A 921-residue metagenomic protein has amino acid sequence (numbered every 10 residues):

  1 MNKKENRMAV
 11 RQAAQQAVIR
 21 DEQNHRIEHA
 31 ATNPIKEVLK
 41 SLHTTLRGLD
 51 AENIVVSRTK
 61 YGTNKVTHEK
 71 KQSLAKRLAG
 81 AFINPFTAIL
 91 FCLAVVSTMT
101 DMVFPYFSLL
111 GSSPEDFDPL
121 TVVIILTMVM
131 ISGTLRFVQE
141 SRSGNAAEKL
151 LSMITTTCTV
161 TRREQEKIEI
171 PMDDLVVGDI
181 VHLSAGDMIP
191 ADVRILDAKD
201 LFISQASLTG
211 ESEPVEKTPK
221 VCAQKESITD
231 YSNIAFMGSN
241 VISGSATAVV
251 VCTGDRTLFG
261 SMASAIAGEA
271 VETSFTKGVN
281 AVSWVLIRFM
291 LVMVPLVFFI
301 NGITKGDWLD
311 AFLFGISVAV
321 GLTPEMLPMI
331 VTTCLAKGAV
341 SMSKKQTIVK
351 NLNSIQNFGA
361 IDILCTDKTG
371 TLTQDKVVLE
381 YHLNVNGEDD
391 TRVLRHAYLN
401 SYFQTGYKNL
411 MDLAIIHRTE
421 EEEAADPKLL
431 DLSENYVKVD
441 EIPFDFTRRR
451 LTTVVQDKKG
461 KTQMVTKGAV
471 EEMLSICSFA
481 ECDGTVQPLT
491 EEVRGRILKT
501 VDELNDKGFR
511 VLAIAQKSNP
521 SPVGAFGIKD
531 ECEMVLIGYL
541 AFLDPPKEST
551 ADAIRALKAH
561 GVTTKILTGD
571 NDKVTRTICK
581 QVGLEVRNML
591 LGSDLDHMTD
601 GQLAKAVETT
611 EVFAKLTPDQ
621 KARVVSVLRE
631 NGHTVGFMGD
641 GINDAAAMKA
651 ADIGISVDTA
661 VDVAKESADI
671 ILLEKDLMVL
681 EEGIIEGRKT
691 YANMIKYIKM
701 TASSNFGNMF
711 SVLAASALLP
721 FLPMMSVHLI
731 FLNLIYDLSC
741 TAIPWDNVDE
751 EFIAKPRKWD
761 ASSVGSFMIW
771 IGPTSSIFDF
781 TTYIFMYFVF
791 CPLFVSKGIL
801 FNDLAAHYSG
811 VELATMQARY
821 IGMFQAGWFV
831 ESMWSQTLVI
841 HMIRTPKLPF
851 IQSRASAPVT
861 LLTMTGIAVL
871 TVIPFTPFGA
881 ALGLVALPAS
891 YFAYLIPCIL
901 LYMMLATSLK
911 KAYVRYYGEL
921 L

Functional and structural regions predicted by a protein language model:
M1-K167, D173-V176, V181-I189, R194-F202 (+4 more regions): Non-lumenal N-terminal regulatory segments of integral membrane proteins
T63-V95, G144, T159, Q165-K167 (+9 more regions): Soluble-to-membrane junctions at the N-terminal ends of transmembrane alpha-helices in multi-pass ion-transporting
C92-I124, V285-T323, A336, V340-Q346 (+5 more regions): Helix-interface capping motifs at the ends of transmembrane segments in multi-pass membrane proteins
E115-D116, T121-T155, R162, A270-T366 (+5 more regions): Hydrophobic alpha-helical transmembrane segments
F202, L208-T209, P219, Q374-H396 (+4 more regions): Basic, amphipathic juxtamembrane/active-site segments that coordinate anionic phosphate or diphosphate groups
I234-I242, N357-V535, F542, R555 (+6 more regions): Cytosolic catalytic regions of ATP/NTP-dependent phosphoryl-transfer enzymes
M293, V297, P328, K337 (+4 more regions): Membrane-embedded transport module
Y787, C791, V795, L800-H807 (+1 more regions): C-terminal transmembrane module of polytopic membrane proteins
